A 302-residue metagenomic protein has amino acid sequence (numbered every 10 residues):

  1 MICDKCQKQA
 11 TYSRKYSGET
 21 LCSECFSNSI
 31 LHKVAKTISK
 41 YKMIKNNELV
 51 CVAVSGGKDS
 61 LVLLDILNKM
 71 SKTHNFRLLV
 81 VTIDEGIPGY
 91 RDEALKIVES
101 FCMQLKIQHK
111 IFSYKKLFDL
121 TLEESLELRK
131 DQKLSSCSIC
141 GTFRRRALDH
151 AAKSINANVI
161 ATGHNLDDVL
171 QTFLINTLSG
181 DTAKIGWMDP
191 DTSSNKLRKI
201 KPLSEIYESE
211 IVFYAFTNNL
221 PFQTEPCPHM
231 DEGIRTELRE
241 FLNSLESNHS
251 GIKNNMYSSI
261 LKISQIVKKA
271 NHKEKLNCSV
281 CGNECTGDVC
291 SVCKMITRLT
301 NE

Functional and structural regions predicted by a protein language model:
I2-I175, S179-G186, E205-N218, C290: ATP-dependent adenylation/nucleotidyltransferase module used to activate substrates
L31, S39, L49, D167-Q171 (+3 more regions): Flexible helical/loop "lid" subdomain adjacent to adenine-nucleotide binding pockets
